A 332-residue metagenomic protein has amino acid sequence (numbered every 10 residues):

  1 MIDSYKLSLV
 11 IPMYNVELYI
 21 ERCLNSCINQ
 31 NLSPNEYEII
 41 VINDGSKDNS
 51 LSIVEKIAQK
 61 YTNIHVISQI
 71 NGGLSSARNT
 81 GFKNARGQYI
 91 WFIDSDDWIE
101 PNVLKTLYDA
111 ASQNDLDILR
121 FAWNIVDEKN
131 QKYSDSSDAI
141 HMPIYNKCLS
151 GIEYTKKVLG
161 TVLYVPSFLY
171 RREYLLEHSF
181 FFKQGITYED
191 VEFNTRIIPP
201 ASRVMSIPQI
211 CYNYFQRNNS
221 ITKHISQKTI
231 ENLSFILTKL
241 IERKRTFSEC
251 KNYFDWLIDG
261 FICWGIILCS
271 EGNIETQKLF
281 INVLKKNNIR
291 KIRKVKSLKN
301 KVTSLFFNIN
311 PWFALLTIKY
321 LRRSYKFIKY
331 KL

Functional and structural regions predicted by a protein language model:
Y5-S8, S26, E38, E192: Cell-envelope/extracellular polymer assembly enzymes that use nucleotide-activated donors
V16-Q30, I53: Short, well-formed alpha-helical segments that are part of the catalytic scaffolds of diverse glycosyltransferases
N43-S52, I70: A conserved acidic beta->alpha catalytic loop
Q69-A85, S95: Glycine-rich, basic loop-to-helix element that forms the pyrophosphate-binding segment of sugar-nucleotide handling
L74, S95-M205, F215-I225: Donor-binding/catalytic cores of nucleotide-activated saccharide and glycerol-phosphate transferases/polymerases
I90: Short aromatic/hydrophobic "clamp" motif used to bind/position activated sugar donors
Q209-R217, K223-E249, W264, G272-R290: Catalytic core of nucleotide-sugar-dependent glycosyltransferases
N273-L332: Membrane-interface aromatic/basic loop that binds lipid-linked glycans or pyrophosphate carriers, typified by
